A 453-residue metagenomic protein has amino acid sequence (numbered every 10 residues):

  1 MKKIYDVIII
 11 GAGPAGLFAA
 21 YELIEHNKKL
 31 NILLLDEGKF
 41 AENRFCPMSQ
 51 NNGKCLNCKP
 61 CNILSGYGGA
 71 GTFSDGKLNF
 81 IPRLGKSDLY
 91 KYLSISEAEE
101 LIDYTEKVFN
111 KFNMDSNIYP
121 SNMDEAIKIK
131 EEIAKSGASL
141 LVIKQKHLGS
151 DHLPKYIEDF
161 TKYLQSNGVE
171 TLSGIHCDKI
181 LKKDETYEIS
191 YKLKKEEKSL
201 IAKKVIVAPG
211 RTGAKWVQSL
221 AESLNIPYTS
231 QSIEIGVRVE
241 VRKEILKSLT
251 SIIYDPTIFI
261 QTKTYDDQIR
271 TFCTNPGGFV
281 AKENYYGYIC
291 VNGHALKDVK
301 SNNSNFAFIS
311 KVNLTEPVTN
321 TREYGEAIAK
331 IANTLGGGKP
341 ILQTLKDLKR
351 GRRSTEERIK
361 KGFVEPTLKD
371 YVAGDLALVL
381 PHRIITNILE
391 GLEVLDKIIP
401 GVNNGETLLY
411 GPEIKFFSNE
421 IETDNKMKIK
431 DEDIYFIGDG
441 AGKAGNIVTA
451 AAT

Functional and structural regions predicted by a protein language model:
K2-P82, D124-T453: Residues forming the flavin
G66-Y119: Dinucleotide-binding Rossmann-like beta1-alpha1 core, especially the glycine-rich loop that anchors the ADP
